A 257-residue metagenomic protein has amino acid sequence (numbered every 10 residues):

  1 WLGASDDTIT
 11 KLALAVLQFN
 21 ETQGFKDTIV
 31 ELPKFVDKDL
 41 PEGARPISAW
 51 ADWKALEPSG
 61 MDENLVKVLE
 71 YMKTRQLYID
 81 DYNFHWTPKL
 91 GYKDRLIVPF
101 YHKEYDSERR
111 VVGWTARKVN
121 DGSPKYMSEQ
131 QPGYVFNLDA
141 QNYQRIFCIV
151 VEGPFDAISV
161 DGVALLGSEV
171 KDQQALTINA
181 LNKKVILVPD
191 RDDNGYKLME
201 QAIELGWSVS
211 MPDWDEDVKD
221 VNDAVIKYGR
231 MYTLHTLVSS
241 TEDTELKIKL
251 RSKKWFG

Functional and structural regions predicted by a protein language model:
W1-L77, K93-R95, E108-V111, K118-Y126 (+3 more regions): Non-catalytic accessory segments of DNA primases and related replication-initiation nucleases
W1-Q18, Y82-R95, D223-F256: Short, small/acidic-rich helices and loops at N termini and domain boundaries of DNA replication/processing enzymes
T74, G91-K184, P189, L198-M199: Phosphate-handling DNA/RNA-contact segment within nucleic-acid enzymes
D156, V160, N194, A224-K227: General alpha-helical segment detector with a strong preference for membrane-spanning helices and helix-boundary regions
G162-V163, V209-M211: Generic structural signal for residues in well-ordered beta-strands
W214-I226: A short acidic, often aromatic-flanked loop/helix-cap motif at beta-alpha or helix-coil junctions that lines enzyme
